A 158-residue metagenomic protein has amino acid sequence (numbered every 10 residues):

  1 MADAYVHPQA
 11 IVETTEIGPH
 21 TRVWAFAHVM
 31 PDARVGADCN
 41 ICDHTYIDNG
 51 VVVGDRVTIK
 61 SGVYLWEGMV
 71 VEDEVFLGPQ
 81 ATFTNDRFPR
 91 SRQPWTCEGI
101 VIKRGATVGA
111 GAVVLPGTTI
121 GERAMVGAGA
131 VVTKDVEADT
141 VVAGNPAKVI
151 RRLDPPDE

Functional and structural regions predicted by a protein language model:
A2-P8, E16-I17, V23-T119, N145-P146 (+1 more regions): Flexible, glycine/small-residue-enriched loop-and-beta-strand segment within the central core of proteins
G68, K134-D135: Active-site-adjacent segment of SDR/Rossmann-fold oxidoreductases
V126, G144: Conserved G/P- and acidic residue-centered "switch" motifs that form tight phosphate/ATP-binding loops in soluble
D139-V141: Extracellular disulfide-bonded cysteine-rich modules/repeats
